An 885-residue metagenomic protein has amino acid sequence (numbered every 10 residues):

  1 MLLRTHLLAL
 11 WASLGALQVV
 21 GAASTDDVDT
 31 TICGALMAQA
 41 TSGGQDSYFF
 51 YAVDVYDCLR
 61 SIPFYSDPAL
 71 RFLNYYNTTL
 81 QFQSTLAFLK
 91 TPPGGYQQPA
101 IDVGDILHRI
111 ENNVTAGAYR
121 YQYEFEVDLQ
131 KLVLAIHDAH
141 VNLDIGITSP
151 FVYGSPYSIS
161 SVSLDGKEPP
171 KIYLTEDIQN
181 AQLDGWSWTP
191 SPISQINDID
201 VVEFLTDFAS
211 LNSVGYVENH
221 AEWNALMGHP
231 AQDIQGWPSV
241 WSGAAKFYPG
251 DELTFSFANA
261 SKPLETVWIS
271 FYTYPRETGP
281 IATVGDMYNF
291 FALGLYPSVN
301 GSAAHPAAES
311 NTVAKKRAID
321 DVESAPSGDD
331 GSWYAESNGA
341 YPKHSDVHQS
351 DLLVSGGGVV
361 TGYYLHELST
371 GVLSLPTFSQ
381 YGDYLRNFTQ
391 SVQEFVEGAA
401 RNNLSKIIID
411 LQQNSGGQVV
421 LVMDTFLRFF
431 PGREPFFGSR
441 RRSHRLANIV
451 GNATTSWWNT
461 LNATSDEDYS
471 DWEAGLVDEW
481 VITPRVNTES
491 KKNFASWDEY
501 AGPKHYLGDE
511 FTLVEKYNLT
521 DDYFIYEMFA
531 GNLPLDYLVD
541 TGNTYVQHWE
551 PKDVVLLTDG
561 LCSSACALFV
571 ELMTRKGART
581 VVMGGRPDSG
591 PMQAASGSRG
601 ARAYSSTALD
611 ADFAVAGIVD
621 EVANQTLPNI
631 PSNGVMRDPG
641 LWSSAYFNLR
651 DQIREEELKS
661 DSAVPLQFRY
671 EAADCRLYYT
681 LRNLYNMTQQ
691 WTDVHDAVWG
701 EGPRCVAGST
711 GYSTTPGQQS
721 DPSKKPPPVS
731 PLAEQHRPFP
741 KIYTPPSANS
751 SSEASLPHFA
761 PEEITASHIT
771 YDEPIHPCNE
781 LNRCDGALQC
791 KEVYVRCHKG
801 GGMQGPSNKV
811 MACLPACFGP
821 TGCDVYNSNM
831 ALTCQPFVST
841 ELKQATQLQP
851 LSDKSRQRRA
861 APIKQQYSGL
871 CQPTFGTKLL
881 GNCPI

Functional and structural regions predicted by a protein language model:
M1-S24: Fungal secretory targeting signals
A23-I407, L411-T488, G560, G585 (+3 more regions): Flexible, low-complexity junctional segments that flank or bridge functional domains
L253-F257, Y537-V539, C871: Short, hydrophobic/proline-enriched secondary-structure or compact coil segments at domain edges
T370-V372, K406-I408, D553, G577 (+1 more regions): Beta-strand-rich binding-surface signature of beta-sandwich/beta-barrel folds used to engage anionic ligands
V420-T688: Conserved acidic, small-residue-rich alpha-beta core segments centered on
A567-Q625, T715, Q719-K724, P728 (+7 more regions): C-terminal or late-domain output modules
V615-Y771: Pan-eukaryotic secretory-pathway lumenal catalytic ectodomains of glycan-active enzymes
A748, A754, P761-I885: Secreted, cysteine-rich disulfide-bonded mini-domains of extracellular proteins
